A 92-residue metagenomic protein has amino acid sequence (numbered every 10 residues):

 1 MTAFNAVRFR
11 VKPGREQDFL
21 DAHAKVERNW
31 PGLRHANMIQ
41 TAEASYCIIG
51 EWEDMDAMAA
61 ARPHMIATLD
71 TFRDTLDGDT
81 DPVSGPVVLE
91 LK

Functional and structural regions predicted by a protein language model:
M1-A3, R8-R10, R34-C47, A67-K92: Glycine-rich beta-strand-turn "strand-cap" elements at beta-sheet edges
R8-P13, G50-D54: Short beta-strand-to-loop capping motifs
V11-H35, I66-T71: Short amphipathic alpha-helical segments
G14, E43, D56: Short alpha-helical
Q17, E53-H64: Short amphipathic alpha-helices within nucleic acid-binding modules
L20, A59-R62, V88, K92: A beta-strand edge to alpha-helix "cap/lid" segment located at domain peripheries
H23, G50, R62: Short, flexible helix/strand-to-coil boundary loops that buttress conserved ligand/catalytic motifs in alpha/beta
